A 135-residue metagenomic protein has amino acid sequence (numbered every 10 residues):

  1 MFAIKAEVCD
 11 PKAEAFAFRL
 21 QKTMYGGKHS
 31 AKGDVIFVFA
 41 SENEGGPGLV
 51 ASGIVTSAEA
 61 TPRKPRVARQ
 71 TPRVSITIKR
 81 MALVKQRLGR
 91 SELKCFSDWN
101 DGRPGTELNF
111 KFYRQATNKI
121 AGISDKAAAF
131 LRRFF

Functional and structural regions predicted by a protein language model:
M1-C9: Conserved N-terminal substructure of TIR/SEFIR domains
D10-Y25, P62-F135: Contiguous surface segments at macromolecular interaction interfaces
G27-S41: Short coil-to-beta transition motif at edge beta-strands of beta-rich domains
K32-D34, L49-A51, P72-V74: A generic structural signal for short beta-strands and their flanking turns/coil linkers
I36, V55, I76-I78: Hydrophobic beta-strand residues in large extracellular and virion-surface proteins
A40, E59, A82: Residues that form ligand- and interface-recognition hot spots within folded domains
E44-G46: Extended, low-complexity, turn-rich repeat/linker tracts enriched in Gly/Pro/Ser/Thr and Asp/Glu that occur
G48-E59: Short beta-strand-centered aromatic/proline hotspots
